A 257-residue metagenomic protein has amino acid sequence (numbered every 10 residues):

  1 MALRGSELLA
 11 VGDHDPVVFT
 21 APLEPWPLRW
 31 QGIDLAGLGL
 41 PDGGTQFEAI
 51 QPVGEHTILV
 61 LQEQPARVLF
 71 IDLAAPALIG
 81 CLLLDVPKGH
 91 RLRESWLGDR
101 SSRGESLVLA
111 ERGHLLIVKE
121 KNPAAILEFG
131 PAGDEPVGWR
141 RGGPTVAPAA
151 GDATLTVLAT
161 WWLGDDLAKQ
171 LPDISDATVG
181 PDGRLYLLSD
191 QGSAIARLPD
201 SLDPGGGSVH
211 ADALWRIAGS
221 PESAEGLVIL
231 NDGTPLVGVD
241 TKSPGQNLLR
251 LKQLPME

Functional and structural regions predicted by a protein language model:
M1-E257: Sequence/structural signature of beta-propeller domains
